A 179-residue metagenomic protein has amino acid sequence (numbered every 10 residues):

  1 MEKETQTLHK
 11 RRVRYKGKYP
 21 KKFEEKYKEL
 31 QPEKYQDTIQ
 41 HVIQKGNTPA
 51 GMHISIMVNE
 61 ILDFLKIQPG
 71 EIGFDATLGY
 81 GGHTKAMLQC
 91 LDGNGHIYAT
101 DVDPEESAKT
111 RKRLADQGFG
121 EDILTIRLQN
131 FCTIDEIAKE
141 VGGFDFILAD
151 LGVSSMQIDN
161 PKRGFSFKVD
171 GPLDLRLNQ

Functional and structural regions predicted by a protein language model:
M1-Y35: N-terminal auxiliary segments of SAM/dcSAM-dependent transferases
I54-E71: Conserved alpha-helix/loop element of class I SAM-dependent methyltransferases that forms part of the SAM/SAH-binding
G70-G79, Y98: Conserved class I S-adenosyl-L-methionine
Y80-G93: Conserved SAM-binding loop of SAM-dependent methyltransferases across substrates and taxa, primarily the Class I
D103: Conserved SAM/SAH-binding beta-strand->alpha-helix loop
T110-R111: Conserved SAM-binding loop
Q117-T133: Conserved SAM-binding strand-loop segment of SAM-dependent methyltransferases
K139-Q179: A mobile, often basic/glycine-rich helix-loop segment that functions as the active-site lid/recognition loop
